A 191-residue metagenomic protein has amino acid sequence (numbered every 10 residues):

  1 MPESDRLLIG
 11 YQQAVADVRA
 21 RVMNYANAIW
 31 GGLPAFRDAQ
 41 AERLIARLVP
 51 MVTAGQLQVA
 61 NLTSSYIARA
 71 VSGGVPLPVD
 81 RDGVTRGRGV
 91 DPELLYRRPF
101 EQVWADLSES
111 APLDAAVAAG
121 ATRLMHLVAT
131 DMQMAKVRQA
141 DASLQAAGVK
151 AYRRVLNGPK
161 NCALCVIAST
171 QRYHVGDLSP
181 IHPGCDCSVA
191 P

Functional and structural regions predicted by a protein language model:
M1-H182, P191: Domain-core detector
C187: Glycine-rich, flexible loop motifs
